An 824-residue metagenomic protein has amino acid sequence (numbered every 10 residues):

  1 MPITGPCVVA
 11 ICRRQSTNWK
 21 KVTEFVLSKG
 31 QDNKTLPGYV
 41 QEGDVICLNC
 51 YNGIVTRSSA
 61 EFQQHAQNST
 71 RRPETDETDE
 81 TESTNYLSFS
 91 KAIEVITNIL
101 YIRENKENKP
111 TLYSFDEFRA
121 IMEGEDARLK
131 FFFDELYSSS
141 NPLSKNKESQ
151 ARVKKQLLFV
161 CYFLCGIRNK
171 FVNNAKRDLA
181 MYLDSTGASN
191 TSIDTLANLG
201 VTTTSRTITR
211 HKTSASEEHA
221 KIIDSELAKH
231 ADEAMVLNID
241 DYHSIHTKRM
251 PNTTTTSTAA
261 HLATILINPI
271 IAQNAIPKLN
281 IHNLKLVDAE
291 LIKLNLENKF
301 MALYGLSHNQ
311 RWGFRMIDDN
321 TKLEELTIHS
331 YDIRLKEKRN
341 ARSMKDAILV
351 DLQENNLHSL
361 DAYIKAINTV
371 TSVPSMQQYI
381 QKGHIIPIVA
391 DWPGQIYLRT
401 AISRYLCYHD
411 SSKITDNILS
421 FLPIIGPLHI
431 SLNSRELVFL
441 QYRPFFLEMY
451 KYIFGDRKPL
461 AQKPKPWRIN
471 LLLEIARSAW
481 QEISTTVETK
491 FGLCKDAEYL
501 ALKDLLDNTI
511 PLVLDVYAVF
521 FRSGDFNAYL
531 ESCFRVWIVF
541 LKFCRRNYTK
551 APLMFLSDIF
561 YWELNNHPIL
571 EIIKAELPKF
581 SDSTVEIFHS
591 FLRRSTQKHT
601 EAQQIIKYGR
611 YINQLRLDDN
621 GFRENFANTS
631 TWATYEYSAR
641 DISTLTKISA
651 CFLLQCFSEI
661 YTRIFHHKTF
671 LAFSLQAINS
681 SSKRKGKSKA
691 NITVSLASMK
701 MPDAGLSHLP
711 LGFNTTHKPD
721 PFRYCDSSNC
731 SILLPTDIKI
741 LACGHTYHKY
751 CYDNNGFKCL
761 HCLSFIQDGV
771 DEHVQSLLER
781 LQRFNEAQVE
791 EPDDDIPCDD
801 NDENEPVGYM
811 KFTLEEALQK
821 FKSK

Functional and structural regions predicted by a protein language model:
P2-T17, P37-K687: Buried hydrophobic core signal strongest for RNase H-like alpha/beta domains in large, well-folded nucleic-acid enzymes
P6-R14, N49, S727-N729, Y750 (+1 more regions): Short, cysteine/histidine-rich loop/knuckle motifs that typically chelate Zn2+
R14-G38, I732-G744, C751: Canonical RING-type zinc finger of E3 ubiquitin-protein ligases
T23-N33, F62-T70, L741-Y747, V774-N785: Short cysteine/histidine-rich metal-coordination sites, predominantly Zn2+-binding motifs
N33-K34, Y39, Y51-I54, S59-Q63 (+1 more regions): Cys/His-rich, Zn2+-coordinating zinc-finger modules
T209-D232, H761, D768-A787: Long amphipathic alpha-helical scaffold regions
S674-F757, S764-L777, L781-N785, K824: Proximal pre-RING flanking segment of RING-type E3 ubiquitin ligases
S731, L778-K824: PEST-like intrinsically disordered, low-complexity C-terminal regions enriched in Ser/Thr/Pro and acidic residues
